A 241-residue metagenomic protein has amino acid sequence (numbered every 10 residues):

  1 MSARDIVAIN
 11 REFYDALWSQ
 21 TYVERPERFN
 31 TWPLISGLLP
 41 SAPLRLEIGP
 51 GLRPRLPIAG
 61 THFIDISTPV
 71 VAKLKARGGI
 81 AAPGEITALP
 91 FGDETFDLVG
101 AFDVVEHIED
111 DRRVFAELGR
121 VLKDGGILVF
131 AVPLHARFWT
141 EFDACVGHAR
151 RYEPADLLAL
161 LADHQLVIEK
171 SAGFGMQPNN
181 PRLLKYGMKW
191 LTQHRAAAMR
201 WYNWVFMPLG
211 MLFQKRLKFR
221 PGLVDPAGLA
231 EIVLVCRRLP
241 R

Functional and structural regions predicted by a protein language model:
M1-E94, L98-F102, R112-F115, A172-F174 (+3 more regions): Conserved N-terminal segment of class I S-adenosyl-L-methionine
A3-F13, L17-F29, E109-E117, I127-L239: S-adenosyl-L-methionine-dependent methyltransferase catalytic module, highlighting the catalytic core
T31, R120-K123: Short, cationic motifs built from Arg/Lys/His that form the positively charged side of catalytic pockets
R45, L122, D143: Short glycine- and Lys/Arg-enriched binding-loop motifs that mark or flank ligand-binding interfaces
F102-V105, A131: Residues lining the SAM
